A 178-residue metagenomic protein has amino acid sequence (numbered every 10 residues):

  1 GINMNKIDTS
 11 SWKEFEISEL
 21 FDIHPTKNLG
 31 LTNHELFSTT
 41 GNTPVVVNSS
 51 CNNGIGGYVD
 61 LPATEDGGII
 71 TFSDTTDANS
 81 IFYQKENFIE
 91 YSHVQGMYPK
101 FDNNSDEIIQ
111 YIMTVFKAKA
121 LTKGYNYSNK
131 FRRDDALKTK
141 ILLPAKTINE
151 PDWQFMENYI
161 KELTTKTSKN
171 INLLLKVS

Functional and structural regions predicted by a protein language model:
G1-N28, L36-S50, T147-S178: Non-catalytic DNA-recognition/assembly elements of restriction-modification systems
E19-K140: DNA target-recognition domains and sequence-specific DNA-contacting regions of bacterial/archaeal
I108-S178: S-adenosyl-L-methionine
